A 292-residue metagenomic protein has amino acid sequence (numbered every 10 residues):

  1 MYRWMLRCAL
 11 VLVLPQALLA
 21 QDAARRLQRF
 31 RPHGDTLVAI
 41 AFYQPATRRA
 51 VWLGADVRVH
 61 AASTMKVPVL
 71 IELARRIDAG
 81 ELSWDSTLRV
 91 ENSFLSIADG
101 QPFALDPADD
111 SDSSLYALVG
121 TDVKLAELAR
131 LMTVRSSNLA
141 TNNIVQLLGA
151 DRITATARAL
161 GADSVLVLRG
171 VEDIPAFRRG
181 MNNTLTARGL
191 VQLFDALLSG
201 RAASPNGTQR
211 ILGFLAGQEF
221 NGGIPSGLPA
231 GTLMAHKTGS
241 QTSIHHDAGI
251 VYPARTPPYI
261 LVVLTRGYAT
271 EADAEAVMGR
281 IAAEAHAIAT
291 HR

Functional and structural regions predicted by a protein language model:
M1-A9, Q16: Bacterial N-terminal signal peptides that target proteins for export
L19-H60, I288: Beta-lactamase-like hydrolase cores
D22-R29, R49-A50, L147-G149, V191-G222 (+2 more regions): Structured C-terminal helix/loop/strand segments within mature extracytoplasmic catalytic/sensor domains
L37-V38, T121-L125, A129, R135-S199: Mid-domain, small-residue-enriched loop/turn segments at the edges of structured enzyme/sensor domains
A39-Y43, V51-W52, P68-I71, R89 (+1 more regions): Soluble periplasmic/extracytoplasmic beta-strand elements of cell-envelope proteins
H60-L88, M132, L261: Active-site SXXK
R75-D99, T154, S204-G207: Short, well-structured active-site flanking segments
L95-N142: Conserved catalytic neighborhood of penicillin-recognizing serine enzymes
